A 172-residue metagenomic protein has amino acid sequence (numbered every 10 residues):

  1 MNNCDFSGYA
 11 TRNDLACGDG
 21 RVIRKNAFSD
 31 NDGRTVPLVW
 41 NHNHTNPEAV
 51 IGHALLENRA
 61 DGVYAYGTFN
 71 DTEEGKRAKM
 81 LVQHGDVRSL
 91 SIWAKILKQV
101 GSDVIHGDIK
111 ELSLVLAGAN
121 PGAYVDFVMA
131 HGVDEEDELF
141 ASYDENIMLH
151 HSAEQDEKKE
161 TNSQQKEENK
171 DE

Functional and structural regions predicted by a protein language model:
N3-G8, D14-C17, P37, H53-H151: Residue microenvironments linked to proteolytic maturation and disulfide-stabilized extracellular modules
D19-N31: Short Gly/aromatic-enriched secondary-structure transition segments
I23-R24, T45, D71-E73: Short, surface-exposed beta-strand-loop junctions and turns on beta-sheet-rich folds
N31, N43-A49, L56-D61: Active-site loop/turn microenvironments that scaffold catalytic and metal-binding pockets
R34-T45, L90: Short conserved beta-strand and strand-loop elements enriched in small hydrophobics with frequent Asp/Gly
K166-K170: Short, Lys/Arg-enriched N-terminal segments with co-localized hydrophobic residues within the first ~10-30 amino acids
